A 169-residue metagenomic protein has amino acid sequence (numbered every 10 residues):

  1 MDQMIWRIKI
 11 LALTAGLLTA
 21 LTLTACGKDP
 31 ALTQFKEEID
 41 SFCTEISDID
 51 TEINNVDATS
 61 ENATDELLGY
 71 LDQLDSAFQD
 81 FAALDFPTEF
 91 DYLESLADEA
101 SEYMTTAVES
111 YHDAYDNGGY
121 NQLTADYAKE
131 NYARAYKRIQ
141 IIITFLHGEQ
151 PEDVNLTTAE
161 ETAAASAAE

Functional and structural regions predicted by a protein language model:
D2-L13: Bacterial N-terminal signal peptides that target proteins for export
L13-T19: Hydrophobic helical h-region of N-terminal Sec-dependent signal peptides in bacterial secretory/periplasmic proteins
T22-A25: C-terminal motif of bacterial Sec signal peptides marking the signal peptidase cleavage site
G27-P30: Bacterial signal peptide processing site
Q34-Y115, G119-A164: Alpha-helical segments in soluble extracytoplasmic regions
A165-E169: Short, solvent-exposed mixed-charge patches
